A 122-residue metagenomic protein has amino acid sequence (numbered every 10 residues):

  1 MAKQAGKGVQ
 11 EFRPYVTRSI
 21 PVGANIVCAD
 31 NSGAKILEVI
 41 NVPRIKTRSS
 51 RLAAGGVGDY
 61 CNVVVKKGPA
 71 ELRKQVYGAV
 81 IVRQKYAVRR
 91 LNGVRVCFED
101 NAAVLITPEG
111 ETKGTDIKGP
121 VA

Functional and structural regions predicted by a protein language model:
A2-V80: Ribosome large-subunit tunnel/peptidyl-transferase-proximal elements
F12, V16, V94, K113: Glycine-rich, flexible loop/turn motifs
N31, V42-I45, K85-Y86, N101 (+2 more regions): Short, ordered loop/turn segments at secondary-structure junctions
V64-K66, G78, E109-E111, V121-A122: Linear-motif-rich, low-complexity cytosolic tails and juxtamembrane regions
E71-E109: Mid-chain, well-packed structural core segment of small domains
T115-G119: C-terminal structural segments of small proteins and small subunits
